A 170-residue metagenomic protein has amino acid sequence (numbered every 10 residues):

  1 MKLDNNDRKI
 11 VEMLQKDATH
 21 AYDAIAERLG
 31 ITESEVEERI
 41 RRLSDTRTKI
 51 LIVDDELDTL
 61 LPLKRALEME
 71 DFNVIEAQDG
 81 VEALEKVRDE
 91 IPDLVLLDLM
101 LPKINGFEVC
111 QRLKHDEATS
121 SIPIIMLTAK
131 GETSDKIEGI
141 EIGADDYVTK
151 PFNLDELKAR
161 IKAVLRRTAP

Functional and structural regions predicted by a protein language model:
D45, E90-L96, L101: Active-site beta3 strand of CheY-like receiver
D54, D98, T128: Active-site residues of response regulator receiver
L60, L97, P102, S120 (+2 more regions): The feature encodes the CheY-like receiver
L61-M69: Charged docking surfaces used in two-component/phosphorelay signaling
D71-Q78, K86: Short hydrophobic/Thr-rich beta-strand motif most characteristic of the beta2 strand and flanking loop of CheY-like
D79-E82, N105-Q111: Acidic catalytic/metal-coordinating carboxylates
E108, G131-V148: Alpha4 helix (beta4-alpha4-beta5 surface) of REC/receiver domains from two-component response regulators
F152-K162: C-terminal output helix
